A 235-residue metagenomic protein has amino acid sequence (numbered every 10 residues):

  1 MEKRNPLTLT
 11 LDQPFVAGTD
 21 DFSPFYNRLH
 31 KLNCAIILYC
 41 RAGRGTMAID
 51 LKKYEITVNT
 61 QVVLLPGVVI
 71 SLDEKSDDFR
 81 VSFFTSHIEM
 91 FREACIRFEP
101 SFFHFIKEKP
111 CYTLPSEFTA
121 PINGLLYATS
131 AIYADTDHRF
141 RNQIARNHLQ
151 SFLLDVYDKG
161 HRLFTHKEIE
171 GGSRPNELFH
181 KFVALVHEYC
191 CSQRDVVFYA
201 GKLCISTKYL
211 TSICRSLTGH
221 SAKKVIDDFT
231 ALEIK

Functional and structural regions predicted by a protein language model:
M1-T57: Generic protein-terminus/edge-of-domain signal
E2-L9, K75-D135, G160-R162: A hydrophobic/aromatic-rich effector-binding and dimerization subdomain of bacterial HTH-type transcriptional regulators
T46-A48, L64, I70-K75: Short beta-strand His + acidic residue motifs that chelate non-heme Fe in jelly-roll/DSBH and cupin folds
N59, L210-T211: Short hydrophobic/aromatic patch on the recognition helix
A120-H166, E177: An amphipathic alpha-helical interaction segment
A200: The alpha-helix within a helix-turn-helix
S216-K235: Terminal helix-turn-helix DNA-binding modules in bacterial transcription factors
